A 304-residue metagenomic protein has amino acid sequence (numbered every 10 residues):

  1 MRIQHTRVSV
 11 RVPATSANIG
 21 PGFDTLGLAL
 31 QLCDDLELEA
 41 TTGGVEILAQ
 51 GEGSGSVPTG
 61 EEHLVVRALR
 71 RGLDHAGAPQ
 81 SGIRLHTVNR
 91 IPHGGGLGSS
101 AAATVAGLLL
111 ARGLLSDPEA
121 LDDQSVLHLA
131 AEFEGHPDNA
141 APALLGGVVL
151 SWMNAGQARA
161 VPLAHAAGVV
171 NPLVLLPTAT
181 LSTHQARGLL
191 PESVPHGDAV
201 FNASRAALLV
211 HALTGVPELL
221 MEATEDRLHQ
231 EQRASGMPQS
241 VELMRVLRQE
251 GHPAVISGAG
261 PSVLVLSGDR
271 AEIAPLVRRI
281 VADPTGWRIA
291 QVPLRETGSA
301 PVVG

Functional and structural regions predicted by a protein language model:
M1-G95, G113-L121, L294-S299, V303-G304: ATP-binding N-lobe of GHMP and related small-molecule kinases
R2-Q4, N18, G27-L30, G77-A78 (+7 more regions): Solvent-exposed alpha-helices and their adjacent loops that cap or buttress functional pockets in soluble metabolic
L32, L97-A120, L144-V149: DPxDG-like acidic metal-binding loop motif
Q80-R84, T104, L110-A140: Contiguous, small/hydrophobic- and glycine-enriched helical/loop subdomains that border and often "cap" functional
L121-V170, A254-I256, G260, L264: Alpha/beta catalytic cores of group-transfer enzymes, especially the acyltransferase/condensing modules of polyketide
M153, P177, V265-D269: Short beta-strand-to-loop capping motifs
V174-S235: Active-site rim beta-loop-alpha module in soluble metabolic enzymes
A212-G304: Glycine-rich, charge-dense phosphate/pyrophosphate-binding loop(s) and the adjacent flexible "lid"/catalytic subdomain
